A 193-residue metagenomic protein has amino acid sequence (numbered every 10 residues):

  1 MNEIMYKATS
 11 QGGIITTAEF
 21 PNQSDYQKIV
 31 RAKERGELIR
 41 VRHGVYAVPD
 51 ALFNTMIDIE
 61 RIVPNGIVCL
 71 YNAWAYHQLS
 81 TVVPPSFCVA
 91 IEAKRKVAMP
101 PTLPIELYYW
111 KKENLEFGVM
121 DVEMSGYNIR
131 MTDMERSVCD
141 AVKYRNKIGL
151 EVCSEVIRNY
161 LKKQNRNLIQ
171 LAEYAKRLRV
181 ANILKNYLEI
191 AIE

Functional and structural regions predicted by a protein language model:
M1-I15: Short amphipathic alpha-helical interface segments
Q11-E19, K28, K33, V45-E193: Nucleic-acid-binding surface
N22: Alpha-helical residues within the helix-turn-helix
G36-H43: A short, conserved structural fragment
